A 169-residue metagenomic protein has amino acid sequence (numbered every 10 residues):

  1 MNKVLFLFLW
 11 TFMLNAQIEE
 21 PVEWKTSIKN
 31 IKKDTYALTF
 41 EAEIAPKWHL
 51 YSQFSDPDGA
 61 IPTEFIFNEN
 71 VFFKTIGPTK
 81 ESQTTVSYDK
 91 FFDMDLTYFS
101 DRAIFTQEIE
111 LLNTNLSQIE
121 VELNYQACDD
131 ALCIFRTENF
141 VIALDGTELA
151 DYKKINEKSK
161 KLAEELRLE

Functional and structural regions predicted by a protein language model:
M1-N2, I18: N-terminal hydrophobic targeting signals that begin at the initiator methionine
K3-L14: Sec-dependent N-terminal signal peptides
A16-E169: Structural recognition of alpha-helix starts/caps
